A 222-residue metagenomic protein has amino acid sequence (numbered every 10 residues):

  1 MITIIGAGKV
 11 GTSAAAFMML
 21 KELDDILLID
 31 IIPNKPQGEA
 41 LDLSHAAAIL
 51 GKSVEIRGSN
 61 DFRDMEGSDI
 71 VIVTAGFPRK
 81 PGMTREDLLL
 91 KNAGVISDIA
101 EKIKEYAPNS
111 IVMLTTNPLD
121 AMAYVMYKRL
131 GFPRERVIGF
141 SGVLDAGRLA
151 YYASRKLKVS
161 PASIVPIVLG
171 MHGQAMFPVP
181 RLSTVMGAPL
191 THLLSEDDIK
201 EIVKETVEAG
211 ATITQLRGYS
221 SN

Functional and structural regions predicted by a protein language model:
M1-E39: NAD(P)+-binding Rossmann beta1-loop-alpha1 motif at the extreme N-terminus of oxidoreductases
K21-E22, G51, A107: A structural signal for short coil/turn segments at secondary-structure junctions
I29-S68: Conserved N-terminal Rossmann-fold NAD(P) cofactor-binding segment
V71-V73, L114: Redox-cofactor binding/interface segments in oxidoreductases and associated redox assembly factors
A75-F77: Conserved NAD(P)H cofactor-binding loop of Rossmann-fold oxidoreductase domains
T84-A150: Rossmann-like NAD(P)(H) cofactor-binding subdomain of soluble oxidoreductases
L130-R136, D145-N222: C-terminal substrate-binding/catalytic lobe of Rossmann-fold NAD(P)-dependent dehydrogenases
